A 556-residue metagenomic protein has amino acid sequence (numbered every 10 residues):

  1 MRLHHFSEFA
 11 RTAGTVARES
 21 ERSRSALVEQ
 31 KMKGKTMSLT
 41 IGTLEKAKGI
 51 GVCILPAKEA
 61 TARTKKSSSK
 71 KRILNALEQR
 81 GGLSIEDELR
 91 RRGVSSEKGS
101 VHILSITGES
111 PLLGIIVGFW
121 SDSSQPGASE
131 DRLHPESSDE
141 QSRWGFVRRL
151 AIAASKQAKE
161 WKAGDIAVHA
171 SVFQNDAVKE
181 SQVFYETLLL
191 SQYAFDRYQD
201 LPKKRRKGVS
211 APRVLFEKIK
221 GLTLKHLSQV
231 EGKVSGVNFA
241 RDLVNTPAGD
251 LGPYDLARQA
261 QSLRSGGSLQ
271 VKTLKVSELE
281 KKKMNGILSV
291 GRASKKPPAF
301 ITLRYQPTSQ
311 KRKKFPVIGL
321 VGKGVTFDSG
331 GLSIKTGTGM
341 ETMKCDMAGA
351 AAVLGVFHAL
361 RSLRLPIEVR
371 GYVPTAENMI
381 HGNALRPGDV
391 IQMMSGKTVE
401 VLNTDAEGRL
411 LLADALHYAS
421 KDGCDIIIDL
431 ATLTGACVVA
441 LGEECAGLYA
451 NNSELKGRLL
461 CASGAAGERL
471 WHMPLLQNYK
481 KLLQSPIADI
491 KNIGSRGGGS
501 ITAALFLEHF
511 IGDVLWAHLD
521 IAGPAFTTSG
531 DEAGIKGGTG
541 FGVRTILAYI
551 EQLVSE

Functional and structural regions predicted by a protein language model:
M1-R2, L27: Intrinsic low-complexity/disordered segments
H4-H5, Q30: Low-complexity, intrinsically disordered or signal/transmembrane-proximal segments
F6-F9, A13, R24: N-terminal mitochondrial targeting presequence
R22-T36: Short, Lys/Arg-enriched N-terminal segments with co-localized hydrophobic residues within the first ~10-30 amino acids
K33-V317, V321-G324: Short amphipathic alpha-helical segment within the helicase RecA-like ATPase core that mediates nucleic-acid
S38, S84-G99, L256-E556: A generic structural signal for tightly packed, nonpolar segments enriched in small/aliphatic residues
